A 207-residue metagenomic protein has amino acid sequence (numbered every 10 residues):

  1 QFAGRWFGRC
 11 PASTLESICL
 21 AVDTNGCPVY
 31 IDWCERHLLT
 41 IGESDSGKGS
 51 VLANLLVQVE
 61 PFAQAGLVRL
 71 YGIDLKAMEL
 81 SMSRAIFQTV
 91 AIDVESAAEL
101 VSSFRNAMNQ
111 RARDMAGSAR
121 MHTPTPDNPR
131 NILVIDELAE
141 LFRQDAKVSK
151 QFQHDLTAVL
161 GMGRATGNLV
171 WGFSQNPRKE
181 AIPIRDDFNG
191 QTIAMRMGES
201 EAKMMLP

Functional and structural regions predicted by a protein language model:
F2-G117, N128-I132, L138-P207: P-loop NTPase catalytic phosphate-binding loop
